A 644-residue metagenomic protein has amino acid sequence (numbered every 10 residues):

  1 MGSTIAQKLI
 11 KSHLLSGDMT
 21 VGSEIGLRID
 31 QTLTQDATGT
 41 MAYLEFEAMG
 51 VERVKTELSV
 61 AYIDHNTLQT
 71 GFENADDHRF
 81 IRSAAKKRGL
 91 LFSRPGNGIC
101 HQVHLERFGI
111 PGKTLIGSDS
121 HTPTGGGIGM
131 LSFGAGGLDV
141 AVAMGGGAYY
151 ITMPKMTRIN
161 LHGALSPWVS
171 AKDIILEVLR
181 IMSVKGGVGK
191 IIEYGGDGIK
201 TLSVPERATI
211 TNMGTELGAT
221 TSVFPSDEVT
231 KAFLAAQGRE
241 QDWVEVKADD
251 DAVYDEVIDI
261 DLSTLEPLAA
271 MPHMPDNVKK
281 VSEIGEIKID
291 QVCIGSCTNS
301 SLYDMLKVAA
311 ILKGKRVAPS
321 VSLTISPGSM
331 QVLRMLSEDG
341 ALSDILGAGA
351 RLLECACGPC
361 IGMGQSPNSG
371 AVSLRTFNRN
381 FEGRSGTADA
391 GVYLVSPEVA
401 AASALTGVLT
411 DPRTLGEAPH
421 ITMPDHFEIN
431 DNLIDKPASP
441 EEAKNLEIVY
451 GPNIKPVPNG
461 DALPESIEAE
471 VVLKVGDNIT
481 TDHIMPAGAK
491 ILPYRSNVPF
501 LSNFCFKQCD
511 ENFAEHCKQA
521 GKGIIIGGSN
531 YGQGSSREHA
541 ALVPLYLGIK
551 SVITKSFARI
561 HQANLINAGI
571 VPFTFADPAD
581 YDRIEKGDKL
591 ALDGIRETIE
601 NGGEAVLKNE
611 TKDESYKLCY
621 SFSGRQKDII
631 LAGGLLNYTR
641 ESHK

Functional and structural regions predicted by a protein language model:
M1-K644: Fe-S-dependent hydro-lyases/dehydratases of central metabolism
